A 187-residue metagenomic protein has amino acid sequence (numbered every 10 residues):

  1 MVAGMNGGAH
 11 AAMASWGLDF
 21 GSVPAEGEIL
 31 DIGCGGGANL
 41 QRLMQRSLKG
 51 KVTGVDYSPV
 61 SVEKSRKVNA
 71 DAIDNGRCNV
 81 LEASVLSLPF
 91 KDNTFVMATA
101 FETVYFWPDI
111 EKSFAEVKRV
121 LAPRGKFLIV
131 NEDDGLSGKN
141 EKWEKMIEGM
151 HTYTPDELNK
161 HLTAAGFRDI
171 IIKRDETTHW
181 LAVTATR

Functional and structural regions predicted by a protein language model:
M1-G7, A11, G125-T184: C-terminal alpha-helical "lid/dimerization" subdomain adjacent to the S-adenosyl-L-methionine
G8-G27, R42: Conserved alpha-helix/loop element of class I SAM-dependent methyltransferases that forms part of the SAM/SAH-binding
G21-V23, R46-S47, L121: A generic alpha-to-beta junction signature in SAM-dependent methyltransferases
E26, L121-K126: Short glycine-dipeptide loop
E28-S87: Class I SAM-dependent methyltransferase SAM/SAH-binding core
L86-M97: A short acidic, Gly/Pro-enriched loop at the edge of an enzyme's catalytic core that lines a small-molecule cofactor
V96-D109: A short SAM/SAH-binding and catalytic strip from SAM-dependent methyltransferases
E111-P123: A short glycine-rich, Lys/Arg-flanked "PGG" loop and its adjoining helix->strand segment in the class I
